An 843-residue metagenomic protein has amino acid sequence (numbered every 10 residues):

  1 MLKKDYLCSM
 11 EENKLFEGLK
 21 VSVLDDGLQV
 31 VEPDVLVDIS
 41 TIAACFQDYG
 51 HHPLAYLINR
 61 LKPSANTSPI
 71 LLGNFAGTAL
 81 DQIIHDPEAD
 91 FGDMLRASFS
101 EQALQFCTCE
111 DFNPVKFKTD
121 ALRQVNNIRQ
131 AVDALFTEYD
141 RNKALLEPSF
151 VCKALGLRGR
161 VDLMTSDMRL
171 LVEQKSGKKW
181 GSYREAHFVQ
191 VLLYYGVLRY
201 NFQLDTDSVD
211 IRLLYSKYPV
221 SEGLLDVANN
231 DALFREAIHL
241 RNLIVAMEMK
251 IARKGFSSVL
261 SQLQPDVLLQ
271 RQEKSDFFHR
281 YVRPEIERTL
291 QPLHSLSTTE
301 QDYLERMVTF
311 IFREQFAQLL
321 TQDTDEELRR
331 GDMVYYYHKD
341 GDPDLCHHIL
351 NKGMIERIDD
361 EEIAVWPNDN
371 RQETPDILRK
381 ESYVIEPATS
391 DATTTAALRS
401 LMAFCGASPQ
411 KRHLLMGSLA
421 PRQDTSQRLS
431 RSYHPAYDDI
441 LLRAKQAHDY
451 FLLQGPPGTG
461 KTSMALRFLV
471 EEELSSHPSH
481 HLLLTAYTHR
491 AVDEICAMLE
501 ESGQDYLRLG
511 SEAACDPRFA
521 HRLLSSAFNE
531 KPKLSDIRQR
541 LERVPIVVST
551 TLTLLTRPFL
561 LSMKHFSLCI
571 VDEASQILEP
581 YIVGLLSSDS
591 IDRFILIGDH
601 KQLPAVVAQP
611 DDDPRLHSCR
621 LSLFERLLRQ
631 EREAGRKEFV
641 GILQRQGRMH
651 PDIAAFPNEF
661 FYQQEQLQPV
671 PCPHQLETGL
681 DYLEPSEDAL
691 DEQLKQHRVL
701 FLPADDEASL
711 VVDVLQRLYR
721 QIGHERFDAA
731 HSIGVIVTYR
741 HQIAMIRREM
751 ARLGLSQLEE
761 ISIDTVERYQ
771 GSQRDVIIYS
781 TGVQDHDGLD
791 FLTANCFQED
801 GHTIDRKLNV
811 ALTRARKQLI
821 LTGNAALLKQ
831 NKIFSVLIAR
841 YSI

Functional and structural regions predicted by a protein language model:
M1, M249-H348, Q696, L710-V711 (+2 more regions): Accessory interdomain/linker segments of ATP-dependent helicases and helicase-like nucleic-acid enzymes that mediate
M1-S166: Metal-dependent nuclease catalytic cores that hydrolyze phosphodiester bonds in DNA/RNA, characterized by
L2-K3, L7-M10, R141-H239: Mg2+/Mn2+-dependent nuclease catalytic core
L54, L214-V220, A228-A246, D325-L442 (+4 more regions): Pre-ATPase regulatory/linker segments immediately N-terminal to the P-loop/RecA-like helicase/translocase core
S182-L214, D332-Y336, D340, G584-S588 (+2 more regions): Metal-dependent nuclease catalytic cores in nucleic-acid-processing enzymes, especially RNase H-like/related
T462-H477, E494, M498: Walker A/P-loop NTP-binding motif
S479-H480, A486-R490, R538, L552-L555 (+1 more regions): Conserved helicase motor core of SF1/SF2 NTP-dependent helicases
R490-R522, E749-L755: Conserved helix-turn-beta segment of the N-terminal RecA-like "Helicase ATP-binding" lobe in SF1/SF2 helicases
